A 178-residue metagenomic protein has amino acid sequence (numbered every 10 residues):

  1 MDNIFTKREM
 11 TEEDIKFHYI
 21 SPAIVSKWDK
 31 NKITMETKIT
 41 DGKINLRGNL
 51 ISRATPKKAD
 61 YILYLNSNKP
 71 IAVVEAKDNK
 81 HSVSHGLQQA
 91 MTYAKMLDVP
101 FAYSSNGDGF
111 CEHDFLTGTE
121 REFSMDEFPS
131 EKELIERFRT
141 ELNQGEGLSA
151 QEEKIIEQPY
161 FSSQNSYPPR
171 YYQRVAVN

Functional and structural regions predicted by a protein language model:
M1-N178: ATP-dependent helicase/translocase motor core
